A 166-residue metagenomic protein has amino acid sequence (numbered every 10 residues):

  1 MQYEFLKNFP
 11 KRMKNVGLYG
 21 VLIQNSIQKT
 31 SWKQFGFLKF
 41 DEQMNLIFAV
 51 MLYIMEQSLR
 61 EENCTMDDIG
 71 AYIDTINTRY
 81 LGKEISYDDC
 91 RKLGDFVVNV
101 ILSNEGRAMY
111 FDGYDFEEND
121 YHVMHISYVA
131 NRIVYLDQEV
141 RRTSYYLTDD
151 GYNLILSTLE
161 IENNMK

Functional and structural regions predicted by a protein language model:
Y3-K33, R91-E160: Charged low-complexity interaction tracts in eukaryotic proteins
F37-L38: Short amphipathic alpha-helical boundary/capping segments
D41-M66, D95, L159, M165-K166: Positively charged, polyanion-binding regions of nucleic-acid-associated proteins
I47, M51, I69, Y145-G151: Long, contiguous hydrophobic alpha-helical segments, chiefly transmembrane helices and signal peptides
S58, N77-L81, E105: Eukaryotic basic, amphipathic alpha-helical target segments in cytosolic regions
T65-G82: DNA-recognition alpha helix
M66, E84-R91: Short, glycine/acidic-rich hinge or "gate" loops at secondary-structure transitions that mediate conformational
